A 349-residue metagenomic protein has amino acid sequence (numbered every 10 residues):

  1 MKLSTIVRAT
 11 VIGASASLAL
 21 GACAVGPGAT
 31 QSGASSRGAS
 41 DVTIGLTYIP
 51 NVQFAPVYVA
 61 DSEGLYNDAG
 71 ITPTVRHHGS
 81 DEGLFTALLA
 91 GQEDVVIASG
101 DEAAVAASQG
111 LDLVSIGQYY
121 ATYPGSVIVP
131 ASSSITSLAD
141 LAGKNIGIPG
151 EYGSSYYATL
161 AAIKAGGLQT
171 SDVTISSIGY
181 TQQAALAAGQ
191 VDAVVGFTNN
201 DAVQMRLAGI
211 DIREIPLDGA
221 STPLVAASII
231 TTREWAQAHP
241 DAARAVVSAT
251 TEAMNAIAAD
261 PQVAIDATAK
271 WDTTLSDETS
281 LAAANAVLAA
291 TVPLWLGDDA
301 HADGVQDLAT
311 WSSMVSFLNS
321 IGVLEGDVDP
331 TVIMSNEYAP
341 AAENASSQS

Functional and structural regions predicted by a protein language model:
M1-D41, A342-S349: Short, low-complexity disordered leader/linker segments with a strong preference for bacterial N-terminal type II
G28-I178, Q183-A188, D192-G196, I215-P216: Short, glycine-/small- and polar/acidic-enriched structural segments that line small-molecule recognition paths
D101, N199-N200, E234: Alpha-helix/helix-capping structural signal
G125-I135, V225-A242: A bilobed periplasmic-binding-protein/Venus flytrap-type ligand-binding module shared by bacterial periplasmic
T170-V173, T274-A286, E325-V332: Short, surface-exposed acidic
A202-G219, P223-L224: Extracytoplasmic/periplasmic substrate-binding proteins
A238-I321: Secondary-structure end/capping motifs
W311-S349: Conserved C-terminal helix/tail region of periplasmic/extracytoplasmic solute-binding proteins
